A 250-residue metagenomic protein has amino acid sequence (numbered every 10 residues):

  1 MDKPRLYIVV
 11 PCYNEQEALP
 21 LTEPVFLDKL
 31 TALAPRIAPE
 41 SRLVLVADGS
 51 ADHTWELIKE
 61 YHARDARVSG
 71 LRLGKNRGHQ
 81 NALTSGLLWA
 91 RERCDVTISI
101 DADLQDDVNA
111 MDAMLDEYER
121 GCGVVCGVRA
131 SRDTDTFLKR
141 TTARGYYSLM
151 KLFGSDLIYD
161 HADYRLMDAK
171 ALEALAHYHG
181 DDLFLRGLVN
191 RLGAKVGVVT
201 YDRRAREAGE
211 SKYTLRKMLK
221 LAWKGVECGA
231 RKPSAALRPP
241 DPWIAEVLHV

Functional and structural regions predicted by a protein language model:
M1-P4, F184-V250: Hydrophobic helical membrane-anchoring modules
M1-T136, I244-H249: Structured catalytic core of nucleotide-sugar glycosyltransferases
S69, L73-K75, H79-W89, V108-L183 (+2 more regions): Acceptor/aglycone-binding surface of glycosyltransferases and processive sugar-polymer synthases
